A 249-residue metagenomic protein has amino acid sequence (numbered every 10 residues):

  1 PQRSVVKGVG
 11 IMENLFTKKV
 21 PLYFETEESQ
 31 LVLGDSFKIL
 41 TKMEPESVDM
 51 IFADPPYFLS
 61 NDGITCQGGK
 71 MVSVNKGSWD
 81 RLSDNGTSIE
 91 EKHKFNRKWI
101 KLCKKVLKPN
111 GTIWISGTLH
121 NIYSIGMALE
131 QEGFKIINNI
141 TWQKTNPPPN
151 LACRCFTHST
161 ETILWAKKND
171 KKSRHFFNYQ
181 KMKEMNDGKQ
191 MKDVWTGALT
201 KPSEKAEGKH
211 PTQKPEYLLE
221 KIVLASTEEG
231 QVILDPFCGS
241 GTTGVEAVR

Functional and structural regions predicted by a protein language model:
P1-R249: Core catalytic lobe of class I
